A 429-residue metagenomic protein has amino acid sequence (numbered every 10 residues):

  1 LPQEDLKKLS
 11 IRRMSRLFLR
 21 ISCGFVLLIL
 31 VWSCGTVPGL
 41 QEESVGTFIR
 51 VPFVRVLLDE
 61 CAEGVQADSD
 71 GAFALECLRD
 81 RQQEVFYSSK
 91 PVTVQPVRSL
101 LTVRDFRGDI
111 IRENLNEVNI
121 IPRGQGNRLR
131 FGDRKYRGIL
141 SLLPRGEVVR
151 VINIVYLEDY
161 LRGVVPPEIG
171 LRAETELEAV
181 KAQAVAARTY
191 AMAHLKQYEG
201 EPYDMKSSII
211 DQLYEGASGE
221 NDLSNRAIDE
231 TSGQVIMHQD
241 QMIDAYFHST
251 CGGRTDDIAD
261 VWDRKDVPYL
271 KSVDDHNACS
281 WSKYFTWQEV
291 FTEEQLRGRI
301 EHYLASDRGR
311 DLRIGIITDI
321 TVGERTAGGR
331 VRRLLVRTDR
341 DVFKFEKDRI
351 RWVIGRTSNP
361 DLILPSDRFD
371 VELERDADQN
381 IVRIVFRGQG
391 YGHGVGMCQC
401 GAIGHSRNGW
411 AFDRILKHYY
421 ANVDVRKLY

Functional and structural regions predicted by a protein language model:
L1-P2, L40: Intrinsically disordered, low-complexity regions enriched in polar/acidic and amide residues
L9-R20, G24-Y429: Conserved, single-site charged/polar hotspot
